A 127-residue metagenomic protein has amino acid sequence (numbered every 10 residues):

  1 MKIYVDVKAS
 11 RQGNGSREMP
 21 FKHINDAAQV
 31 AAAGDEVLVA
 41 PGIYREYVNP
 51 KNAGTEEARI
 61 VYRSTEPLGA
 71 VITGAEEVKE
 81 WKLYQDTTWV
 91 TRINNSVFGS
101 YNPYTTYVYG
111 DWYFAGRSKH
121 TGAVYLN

Functional and structural regions predicted by a protein language model:
Y4-N127: Extracellular polysaccharide-degrading/modifying enzymes targeting complex plant/algal/animal polysaccharides
